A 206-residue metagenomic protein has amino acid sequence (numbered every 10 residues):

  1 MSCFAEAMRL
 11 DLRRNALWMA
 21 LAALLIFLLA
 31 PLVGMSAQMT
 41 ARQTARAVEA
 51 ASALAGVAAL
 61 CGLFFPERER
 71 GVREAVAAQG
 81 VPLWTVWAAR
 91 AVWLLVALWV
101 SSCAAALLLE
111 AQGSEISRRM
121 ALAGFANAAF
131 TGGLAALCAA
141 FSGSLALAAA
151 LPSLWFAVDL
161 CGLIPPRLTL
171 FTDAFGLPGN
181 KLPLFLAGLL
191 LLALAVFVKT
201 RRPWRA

Functional and structural regions predicted by a protein language model:
M1-A50, A55-E67, A129, L137-G143 (+3 more regions): Hydrophobic alpha-helical transmembrane segments
A16, V81-E110: Selective transmembrane-helix segments that form parts of the transport pathway or gating/packing helices in multipass
A30-M39, A105-S114, G162-T172: Juxtamembrane "helix-exit" motif on the non-cytosolic side of transmembrane helices
A53-A58, A89, E115-M120: Short alpha-helical transmembrane interface motifs in multi-pass membrane proteins
G62-W93: Helix-loop-helix units of permease transmembrane domains in multi-pass membrane transporters, especially ABC
T85, A146-L147: Residue-level recognition of membrane-helix boundary sites in multi-pass small-molecule transporters
A104-F130: Membrane-interfacial helix-loop-helix connectors in multipass membrane proteins
